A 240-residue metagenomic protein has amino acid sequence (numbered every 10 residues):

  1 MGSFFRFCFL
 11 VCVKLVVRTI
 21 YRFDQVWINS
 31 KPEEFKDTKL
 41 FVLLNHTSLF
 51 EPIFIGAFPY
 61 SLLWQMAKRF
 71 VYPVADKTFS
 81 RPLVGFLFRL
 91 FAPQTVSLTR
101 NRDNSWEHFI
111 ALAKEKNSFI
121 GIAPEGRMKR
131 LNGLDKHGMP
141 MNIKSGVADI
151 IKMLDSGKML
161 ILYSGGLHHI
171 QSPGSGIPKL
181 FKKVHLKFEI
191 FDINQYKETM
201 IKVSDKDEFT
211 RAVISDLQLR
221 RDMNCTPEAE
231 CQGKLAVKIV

Functional and structural regions predicted by a protein language model:
G2-Y21, G85, R89-A92: Short hydrophobic helices that act as membrane-entry/anchoring signals
K14-H46: Helix-to-loop junction immediately C-terminal to a conserved catalytic motif
E34-R100: Catalytic core of membrane glycerolipid acyltransferases/transacylases, capturing the structured, soluble-facing
K39-F41, N117-A123, K158-L160: Residue-level preference for the first positions of well-ordered beta-strands
H46-S48, E125-M128: Short glycine-rich anion-binding loops that position phosphate/pyrophosphate groups of nucleotides and phosphorylated
W106-K114: Short amphipathic alpha-helices and their capping/turn segments at secondary-structure boundaries
R130, L134-V203: A cross-family acyltransferase "interaction/gating" segment
K197-V240: Charged, low-complexity C-terminal accessory regions
